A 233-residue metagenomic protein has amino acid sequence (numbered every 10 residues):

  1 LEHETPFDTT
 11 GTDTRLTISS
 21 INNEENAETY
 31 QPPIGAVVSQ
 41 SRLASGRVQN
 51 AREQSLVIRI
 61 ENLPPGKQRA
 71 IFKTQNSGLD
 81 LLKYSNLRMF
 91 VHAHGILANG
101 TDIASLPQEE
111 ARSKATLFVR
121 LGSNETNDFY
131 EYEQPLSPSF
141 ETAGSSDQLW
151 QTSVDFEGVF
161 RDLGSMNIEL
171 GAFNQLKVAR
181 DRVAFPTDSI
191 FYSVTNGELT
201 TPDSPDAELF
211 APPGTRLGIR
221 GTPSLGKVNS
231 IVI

Functional and structural regions predicted by a protein language model:
L1-I233: Extracellular/surface-associated beta-sandwich interaction domains
